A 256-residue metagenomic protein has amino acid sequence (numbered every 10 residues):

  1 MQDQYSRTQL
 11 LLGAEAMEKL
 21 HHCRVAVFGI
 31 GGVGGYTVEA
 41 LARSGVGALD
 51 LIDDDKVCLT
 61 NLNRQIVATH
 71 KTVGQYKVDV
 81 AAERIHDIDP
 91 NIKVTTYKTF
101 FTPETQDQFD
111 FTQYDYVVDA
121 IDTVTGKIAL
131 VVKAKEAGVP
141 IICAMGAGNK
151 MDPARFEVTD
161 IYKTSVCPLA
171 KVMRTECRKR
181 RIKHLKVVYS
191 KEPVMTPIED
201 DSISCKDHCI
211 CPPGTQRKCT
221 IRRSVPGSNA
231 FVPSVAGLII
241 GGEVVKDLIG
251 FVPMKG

Functional and structural regions predicted by a protein language model:
M1-A26: N-terminal charged helix/coil linker that caps or initiates catalytic domains
Q2, T112-Q113, G126, E136 (+4 more regions): Glycine-rich phosphate/adenylate-binding loop
V27-G29, I52: Conserved N-terminal Rossmann-fold NAD(P)-binding element of oxidoreductases
V33-G34: Hydrophobic/small residue at the entry helix of a nucleotide-binding pocket
V46, L51-D89: Glycine-rich phosphate-binding loop and adjoining beta1-alpha1-beta2 segment of Rossmann-like nucleotide-binding folds
K98-Q106: Conserved SAM/SAH-binding loop
